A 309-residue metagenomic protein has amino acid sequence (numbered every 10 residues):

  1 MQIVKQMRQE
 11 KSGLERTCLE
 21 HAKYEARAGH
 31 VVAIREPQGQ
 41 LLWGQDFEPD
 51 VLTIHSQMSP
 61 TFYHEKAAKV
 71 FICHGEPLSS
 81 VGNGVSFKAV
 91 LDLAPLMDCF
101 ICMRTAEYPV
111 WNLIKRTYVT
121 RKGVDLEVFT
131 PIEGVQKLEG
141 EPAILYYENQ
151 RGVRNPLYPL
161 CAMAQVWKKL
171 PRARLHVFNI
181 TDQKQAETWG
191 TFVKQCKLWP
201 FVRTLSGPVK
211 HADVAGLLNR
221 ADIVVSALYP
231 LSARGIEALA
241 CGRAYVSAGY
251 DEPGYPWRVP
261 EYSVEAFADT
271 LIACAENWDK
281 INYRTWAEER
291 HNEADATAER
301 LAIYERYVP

Functional and structural regions predicted by a protein language model:
G13-R16, E20, E261-Y262, A275-P309: A charged, aromatic-enriched C-terminal amphipathic alpha-helix characteristic of glycosyltransferases across folds
V81-G82, V124-E139, G216: Acidic anion/phosphate-binding donor-loop and adjacent secondary structure in glycosyltransferase catalytic cores
G84, L91-V119, V124, E187 (+2 more regions): A short, active-site helix/loop in glycosyltransferases that binds the activated sugar's phosphate group
V135-R154, L160-M163, W167, H176: Conserved donor-binding/catalytic core segment of Leloir-type glycosyltransferases
R174-W189: Glycosyltransferase donor-sugar binding loop
T188-P208: Nucleotide-activated donor-binding/catalytic signature segment of Leloir-type glycosyltransferases, i.e., the conserved
G216-P230, R243-A244: Acidic donor-binding loop of glycosyltransferase active sites
G254-A273: Change "using UDP/GDP/dTDP sugars" to "using nucleotide sugars
